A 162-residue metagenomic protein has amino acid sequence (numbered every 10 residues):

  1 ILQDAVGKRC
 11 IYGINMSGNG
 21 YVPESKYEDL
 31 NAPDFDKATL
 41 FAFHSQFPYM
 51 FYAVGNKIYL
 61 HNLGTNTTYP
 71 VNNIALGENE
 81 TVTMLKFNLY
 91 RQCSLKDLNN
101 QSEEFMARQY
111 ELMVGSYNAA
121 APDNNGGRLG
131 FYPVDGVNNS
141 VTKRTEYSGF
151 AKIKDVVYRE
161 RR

Functional and structural regions predicted by a protein language model:
I1-L2, Y52, V114-G115: Residue position within the beta-strands of beta-propeller blades
V6-G13, G55-N62, A120-Y132: Structural motif
N15-N19, N62-N66, V134-V137: Short loop/turn segments that connect beta-strands within beta-propeller blades
G20-P33, T67-L76, S140-Y147: A short beta-strand motif characteristic of beta-propeller blades
P33-Q46, G77-E103, G149-R162: Repeated scaffold domains used in trafficking and secretory/extracellular systems, primarily beta-propellers
Q46-P48, N56, R108-Y110: Short coil/turn segments that connect the beta-strands within blades of beta-propeller domains
S102-Q109, G115-N124: Short, conserved, GDST-rich strand-edge loop motifs in beta-rich repeat architectures
N124-R162: Blade-level signature of beta-propeller repeat domains, shared across WD40, Kelch, NHL, RCC1 and BNR/Asp-box propellers
